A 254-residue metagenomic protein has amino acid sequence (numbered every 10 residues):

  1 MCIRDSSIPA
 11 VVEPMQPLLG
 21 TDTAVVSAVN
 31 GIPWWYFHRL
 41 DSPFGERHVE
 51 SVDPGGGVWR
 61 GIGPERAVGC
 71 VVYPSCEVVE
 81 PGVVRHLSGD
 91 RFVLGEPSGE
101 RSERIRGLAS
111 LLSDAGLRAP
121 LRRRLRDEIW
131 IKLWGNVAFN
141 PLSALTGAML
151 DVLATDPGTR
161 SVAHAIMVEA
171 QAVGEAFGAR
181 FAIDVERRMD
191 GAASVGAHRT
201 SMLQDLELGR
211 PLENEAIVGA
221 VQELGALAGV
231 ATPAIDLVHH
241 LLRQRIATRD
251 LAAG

Functional and structural regions predicted by a protein language model:
M1-I3: Short, small-residue-biased leader/transition segments that mark boundaries at the very start of proteins
D5-V79: Rossmann-like NAD(P)(H) cofactor-binding subdomain of soluble oxidoreductases
L18, W59-K132, A144-A182: Internal alpha-helical scaffold of NAD(P)-dependent oxidoreductase catalytic cores
P33-W35, E77, I129, G191 (+1 more regions): Generic structural signal for helix capping and beta-alpha/helix-loop junctions
V152, R160-G254: NAD(P)-dependent Rossmann-like dehydrogenase/reductase catalytic/cofactor-binding core
